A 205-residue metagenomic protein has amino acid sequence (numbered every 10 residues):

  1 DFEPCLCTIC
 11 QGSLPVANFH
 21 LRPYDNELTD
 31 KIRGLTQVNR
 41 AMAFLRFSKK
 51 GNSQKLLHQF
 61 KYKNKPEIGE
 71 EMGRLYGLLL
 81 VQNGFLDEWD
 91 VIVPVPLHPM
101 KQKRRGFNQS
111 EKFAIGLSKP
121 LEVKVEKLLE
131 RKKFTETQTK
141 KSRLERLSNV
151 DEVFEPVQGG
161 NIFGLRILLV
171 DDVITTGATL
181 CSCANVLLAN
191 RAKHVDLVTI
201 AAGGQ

Functional and structural regions predicted by a protein language model:
D1-D171, T175-Q205: Glycine-rich phosphate/pyrophosphate-handling loop used in enzymes and phosphotransfer proteins
